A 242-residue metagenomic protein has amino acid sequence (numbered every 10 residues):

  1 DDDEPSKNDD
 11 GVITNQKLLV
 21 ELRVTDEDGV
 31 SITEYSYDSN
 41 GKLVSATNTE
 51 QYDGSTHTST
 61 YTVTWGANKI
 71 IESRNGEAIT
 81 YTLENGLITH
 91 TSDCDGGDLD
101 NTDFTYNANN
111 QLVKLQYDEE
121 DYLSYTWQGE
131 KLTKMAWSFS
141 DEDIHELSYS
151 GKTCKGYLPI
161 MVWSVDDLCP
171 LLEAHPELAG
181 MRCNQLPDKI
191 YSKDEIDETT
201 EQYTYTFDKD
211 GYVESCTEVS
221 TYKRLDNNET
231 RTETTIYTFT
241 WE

Functional and structural regions predicted by a protein language model:
D2-E242: Buried hydrophobic residues that stabilize the cores of well-folded domains
